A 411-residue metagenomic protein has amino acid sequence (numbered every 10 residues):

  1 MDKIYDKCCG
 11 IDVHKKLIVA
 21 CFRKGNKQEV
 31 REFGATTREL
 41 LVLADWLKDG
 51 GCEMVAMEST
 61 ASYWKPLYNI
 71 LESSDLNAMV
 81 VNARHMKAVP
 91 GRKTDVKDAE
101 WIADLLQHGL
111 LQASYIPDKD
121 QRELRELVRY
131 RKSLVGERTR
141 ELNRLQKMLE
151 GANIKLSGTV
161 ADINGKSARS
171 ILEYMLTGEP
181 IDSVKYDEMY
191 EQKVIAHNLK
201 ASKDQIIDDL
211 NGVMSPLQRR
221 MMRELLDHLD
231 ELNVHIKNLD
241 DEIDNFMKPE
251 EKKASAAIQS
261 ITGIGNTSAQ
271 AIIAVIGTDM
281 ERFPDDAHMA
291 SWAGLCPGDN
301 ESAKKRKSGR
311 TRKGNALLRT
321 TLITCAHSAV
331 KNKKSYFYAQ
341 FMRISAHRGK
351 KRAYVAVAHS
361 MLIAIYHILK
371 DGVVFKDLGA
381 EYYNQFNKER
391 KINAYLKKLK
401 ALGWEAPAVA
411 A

Functional and structural regions predicted by a protein language model:
M1-A411: A detector of single, family-specific signature residues that are central to catalytic or substrate-handling motifs
